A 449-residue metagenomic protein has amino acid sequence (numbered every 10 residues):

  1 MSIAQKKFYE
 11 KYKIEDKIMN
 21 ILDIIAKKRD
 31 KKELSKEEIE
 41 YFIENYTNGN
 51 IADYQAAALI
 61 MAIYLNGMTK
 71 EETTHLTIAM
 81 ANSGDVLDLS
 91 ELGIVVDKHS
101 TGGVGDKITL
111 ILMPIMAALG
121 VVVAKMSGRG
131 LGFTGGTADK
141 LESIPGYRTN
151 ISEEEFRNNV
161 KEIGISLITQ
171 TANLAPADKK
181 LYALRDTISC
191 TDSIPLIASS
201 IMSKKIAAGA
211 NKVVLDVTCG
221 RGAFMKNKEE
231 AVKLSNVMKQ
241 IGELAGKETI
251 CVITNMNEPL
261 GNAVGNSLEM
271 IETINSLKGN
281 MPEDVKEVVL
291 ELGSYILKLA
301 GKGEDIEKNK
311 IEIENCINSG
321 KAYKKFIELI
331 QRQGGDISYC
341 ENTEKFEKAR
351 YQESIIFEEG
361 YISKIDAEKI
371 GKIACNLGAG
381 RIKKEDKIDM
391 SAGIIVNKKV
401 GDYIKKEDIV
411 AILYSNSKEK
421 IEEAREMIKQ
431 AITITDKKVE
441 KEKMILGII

Functional and structural regions predicted by a protein language model:
K6-I18: Short, Lys/Arg-enriched N-terminal segments with co-localized hydrophobic residues within the first ~10-30 amino acids
K17-G105, A118, I144, S276 (+2 more regions): Acidic, glycine/proline-rich low-complexity segments that act as flexible tails and inter-domain linkers
D23, K28, E33-S35, Y46 (+6 more regions): Well-ordered secondary-structure scaffolds
L65, L110-A124, K204-G209, L244-A245 (+1 more regions): Alpha-helix C-terminal capping segments
I94-A117, V121-F133: Glycine/serine-rich anion-binding loops at beta->alpha junctions that coordinate negatively charged ligand groups
M126, V160, I168-Q170, I201 (+2 more regions): Short beta-strand segments
K140-S166, N236-G242, G246: A glycine-rich helix N-cap at a beta->alpha junction
K161-K212: Phosphate/diphosphate-binding glycine-rich loops and adjacent basic-rich segments that engage nucleotide
